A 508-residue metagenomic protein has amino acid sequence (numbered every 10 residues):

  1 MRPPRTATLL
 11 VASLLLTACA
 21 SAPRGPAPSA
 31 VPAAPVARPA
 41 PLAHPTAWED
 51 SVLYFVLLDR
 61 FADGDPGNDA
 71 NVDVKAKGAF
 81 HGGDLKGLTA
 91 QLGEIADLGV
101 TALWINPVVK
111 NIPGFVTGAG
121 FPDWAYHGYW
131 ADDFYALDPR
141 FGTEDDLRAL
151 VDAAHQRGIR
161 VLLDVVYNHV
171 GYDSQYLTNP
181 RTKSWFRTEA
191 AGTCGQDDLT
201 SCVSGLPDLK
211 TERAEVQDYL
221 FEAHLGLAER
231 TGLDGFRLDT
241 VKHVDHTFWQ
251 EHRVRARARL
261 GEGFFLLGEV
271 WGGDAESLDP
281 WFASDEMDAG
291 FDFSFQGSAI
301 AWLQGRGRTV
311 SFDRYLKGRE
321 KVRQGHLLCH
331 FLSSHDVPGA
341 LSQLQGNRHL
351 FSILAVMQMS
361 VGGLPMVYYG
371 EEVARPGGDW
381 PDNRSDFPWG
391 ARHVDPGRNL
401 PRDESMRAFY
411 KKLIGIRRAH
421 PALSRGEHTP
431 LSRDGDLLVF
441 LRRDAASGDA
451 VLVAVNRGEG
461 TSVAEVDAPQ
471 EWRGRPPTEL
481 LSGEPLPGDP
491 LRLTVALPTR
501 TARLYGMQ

Functional and structural regions predicted by a protein language model:
R2, T6-T8, A18-L57, D69-V74 (+6 more regions): Carbohydrate-interacting/catalytic domains
P39, P45-S51, D59-T231, E251-G268 (+2 more regions): Substrate-binding/active-site clefts of carbohydrate-active enzymes
L53-L57, A102-P107, D133-A136, L162-D164 (+8 more regions): Structural recognition of the beta-strand scaffold that forms the well-ordered cores of secreted hydrolase catalytic
K110, L332-G339: Active-site neighborhood of divalent metal-dependent phosphoester/pyrophosphate hydrolases
H155, E222-L225, E229-Q324, L328 (+6 more regions): Active-site-proximal helices and loops of the catalytic beta/alpha 8
L209, L327, L332: Alpha-helix-centered segments that form part of catalytic cores
A340-Q345: Short, solvent-exposed helix-loop connector elements
